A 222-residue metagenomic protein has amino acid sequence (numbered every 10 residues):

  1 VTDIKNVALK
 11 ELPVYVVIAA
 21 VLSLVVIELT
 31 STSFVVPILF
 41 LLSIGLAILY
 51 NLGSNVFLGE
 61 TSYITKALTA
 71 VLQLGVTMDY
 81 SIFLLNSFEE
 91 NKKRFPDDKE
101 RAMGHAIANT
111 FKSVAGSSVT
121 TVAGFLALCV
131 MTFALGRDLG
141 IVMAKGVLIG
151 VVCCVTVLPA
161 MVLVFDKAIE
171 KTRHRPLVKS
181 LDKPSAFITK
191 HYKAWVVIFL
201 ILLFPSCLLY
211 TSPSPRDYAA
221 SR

Functional and structural regions predicted by a protein language model:
V1-Y210: Membrane-embedded transmembrane helical bundles of large multi-pass transporters/channels
Y210-D217: Conserved small/polar residues in nucleotide/adenosyl-binding loops
